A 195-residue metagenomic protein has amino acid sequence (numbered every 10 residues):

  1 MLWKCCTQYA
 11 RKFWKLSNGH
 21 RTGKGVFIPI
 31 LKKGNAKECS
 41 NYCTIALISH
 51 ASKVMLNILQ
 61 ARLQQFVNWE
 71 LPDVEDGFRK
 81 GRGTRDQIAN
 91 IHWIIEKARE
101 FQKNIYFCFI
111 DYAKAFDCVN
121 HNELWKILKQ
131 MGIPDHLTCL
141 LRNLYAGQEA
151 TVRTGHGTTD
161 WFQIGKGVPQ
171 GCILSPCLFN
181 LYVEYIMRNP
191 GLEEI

Functional and structural regions predicted by a protein language model:
M1-L181: Conserved pre-catalytic core of RNA-dependent polymerases
E194-I195: Active-site nucleotide-donor binding segment shared across nucleotidyl transfer reactions
